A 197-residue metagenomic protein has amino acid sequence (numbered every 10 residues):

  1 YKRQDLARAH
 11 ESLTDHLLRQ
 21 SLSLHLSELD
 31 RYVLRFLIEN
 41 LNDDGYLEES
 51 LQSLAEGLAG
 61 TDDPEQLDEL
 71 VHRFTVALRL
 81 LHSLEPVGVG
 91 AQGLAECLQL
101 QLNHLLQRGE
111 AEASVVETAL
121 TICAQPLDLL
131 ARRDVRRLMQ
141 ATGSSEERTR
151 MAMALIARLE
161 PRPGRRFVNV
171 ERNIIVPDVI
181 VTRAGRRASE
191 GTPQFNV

Functional and structural regions predicted by a protein language model:
K2-V197: Duplex nucleic acid-engaging cores and interfaces of nucleic-acid transaction enzymes
